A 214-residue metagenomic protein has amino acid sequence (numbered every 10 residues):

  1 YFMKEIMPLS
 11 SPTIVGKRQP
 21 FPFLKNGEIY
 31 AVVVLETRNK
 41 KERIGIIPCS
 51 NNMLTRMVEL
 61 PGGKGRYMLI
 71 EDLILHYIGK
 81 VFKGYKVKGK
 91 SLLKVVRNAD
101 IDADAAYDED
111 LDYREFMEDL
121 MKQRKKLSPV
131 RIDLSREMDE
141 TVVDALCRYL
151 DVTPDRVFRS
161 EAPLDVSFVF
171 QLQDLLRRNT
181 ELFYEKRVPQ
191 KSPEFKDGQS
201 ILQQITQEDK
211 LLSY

Functional and structural regions predicted by a protein language model:
Y1-Y214: N-terminal localization/anchoring segments of enzymes in phospholipid and broader phosphate metabolism
